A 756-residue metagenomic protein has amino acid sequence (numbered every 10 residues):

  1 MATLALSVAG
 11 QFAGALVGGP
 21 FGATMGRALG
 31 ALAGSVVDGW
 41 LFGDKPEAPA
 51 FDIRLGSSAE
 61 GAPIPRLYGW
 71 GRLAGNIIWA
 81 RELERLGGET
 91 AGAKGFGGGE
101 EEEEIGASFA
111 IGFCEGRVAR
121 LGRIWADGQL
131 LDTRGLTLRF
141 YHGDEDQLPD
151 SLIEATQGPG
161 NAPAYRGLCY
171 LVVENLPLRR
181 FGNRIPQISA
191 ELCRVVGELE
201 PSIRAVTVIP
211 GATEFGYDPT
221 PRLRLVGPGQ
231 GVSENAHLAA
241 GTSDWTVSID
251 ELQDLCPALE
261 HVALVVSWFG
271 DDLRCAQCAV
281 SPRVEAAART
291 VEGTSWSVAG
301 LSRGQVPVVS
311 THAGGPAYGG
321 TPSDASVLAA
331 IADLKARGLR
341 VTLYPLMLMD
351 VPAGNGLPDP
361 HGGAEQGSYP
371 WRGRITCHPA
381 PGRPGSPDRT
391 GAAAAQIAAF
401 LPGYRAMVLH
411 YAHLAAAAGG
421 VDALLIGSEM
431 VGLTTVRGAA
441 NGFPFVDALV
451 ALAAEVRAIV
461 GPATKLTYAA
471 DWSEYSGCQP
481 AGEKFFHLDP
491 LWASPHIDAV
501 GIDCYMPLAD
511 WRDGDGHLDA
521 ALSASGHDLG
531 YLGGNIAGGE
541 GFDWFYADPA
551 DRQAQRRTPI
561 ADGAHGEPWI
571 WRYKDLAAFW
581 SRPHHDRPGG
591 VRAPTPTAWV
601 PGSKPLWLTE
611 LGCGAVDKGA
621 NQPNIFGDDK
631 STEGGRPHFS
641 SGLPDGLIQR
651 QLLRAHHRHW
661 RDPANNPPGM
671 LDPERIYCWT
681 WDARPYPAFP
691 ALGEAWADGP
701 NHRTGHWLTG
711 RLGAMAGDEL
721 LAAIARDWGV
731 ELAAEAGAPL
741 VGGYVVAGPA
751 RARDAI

Functional and structural regions predicted by a protein language model:
A2-L4, V8, T24, A28-Y217 (+3 more regions): Polar, S/T/G-rich
G99-C114, Q230-P257, S310-V327, A406 (+2 more regions): Short linear interaction motifs
R194-L199, T246-E260, V327-R337, L409-A418 (+2 more regions): Short amphipathic alpha-helices and their capping/turn segments at secondary-structure boundaries
V206-L225, E260-N441, L452, I459 (+4 more regions): Substrate-binding cleft and catalytic face of glycoside hydrolase catalytic domains, especially the flexible beta-alpha
P219-N235, A276-A317, G362-I397, D515-I570 (+2 more regions): A solvent-exposed, charged loop/short amphipathic helix patch at secondary-structure junctions
L238-I249, G320-L328, P402-H410, G442-A454 (+3 more regions): Well-ordered, non-membrane alpha-helical segments in soluble/globular domains
R389-A423, S428-L611, A615-N624: Noncatalytic carbohydrate-binding groove/subsite architecture in carbohydrate-active enzymes
K618-A722: Aromatic-rich peripheral "rim/lid" segments of glycoside hydrolase catalytic domains that contact and position glycan
